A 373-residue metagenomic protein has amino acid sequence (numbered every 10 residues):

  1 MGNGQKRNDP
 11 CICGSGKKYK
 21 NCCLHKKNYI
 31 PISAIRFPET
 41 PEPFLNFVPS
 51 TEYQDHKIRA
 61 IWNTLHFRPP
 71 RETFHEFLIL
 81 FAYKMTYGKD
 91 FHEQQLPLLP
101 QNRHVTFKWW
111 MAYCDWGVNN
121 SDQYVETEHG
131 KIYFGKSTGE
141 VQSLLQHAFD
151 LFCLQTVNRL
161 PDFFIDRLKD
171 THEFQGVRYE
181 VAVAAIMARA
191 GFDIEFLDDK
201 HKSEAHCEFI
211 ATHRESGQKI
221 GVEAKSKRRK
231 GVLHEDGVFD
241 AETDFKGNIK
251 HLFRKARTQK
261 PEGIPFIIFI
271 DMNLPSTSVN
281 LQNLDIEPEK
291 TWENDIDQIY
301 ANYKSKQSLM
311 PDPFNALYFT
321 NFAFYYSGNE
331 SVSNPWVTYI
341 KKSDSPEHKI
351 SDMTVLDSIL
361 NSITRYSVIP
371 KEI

Functional and structural regions predicted by a protein language model:
M1-R36: Acidic/negatively charged segments and metal-coordination signatures
R7-D9, Q218, G263-I264: Short coil/turn segments at beta-strand junctions that form active-site/ligand-binding loops
G14, T212-R214: A generic structural motif
K20, S203-E204, P275-S278: Flexible loop/turn segments at secondary-structure boundaries
Y29-A190, K225-I373: Charged, structured surface patches that assemble and position nucleic-acid processing machinery
M187, E208-A211, Q218-R228: Conserved catalytic cores of phosphodiester-cleaving nucleases, focusing on short active-site segments
R189-T212: A short acidic/basic microdomain associated with nuclease active sites
E195-D198, G221-E223, F269-D271: A structural signal for short, well-ordered beta-strand segments and their strand-loop junctions that often border
